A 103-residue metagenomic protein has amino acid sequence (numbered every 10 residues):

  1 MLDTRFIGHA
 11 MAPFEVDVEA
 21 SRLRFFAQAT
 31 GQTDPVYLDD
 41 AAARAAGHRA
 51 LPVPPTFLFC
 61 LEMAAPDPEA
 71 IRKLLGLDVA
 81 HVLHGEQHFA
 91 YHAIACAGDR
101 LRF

Functional and structural regions predicted by a protein language model:
M1-E86: Hot-dog-fold acyl-thioester-processing enzymes
G85-F103: Hydrophobic beta-sheet segments that form the core/acyl-binding groove of ACP/CoA-dependent acyl-chain-processing
